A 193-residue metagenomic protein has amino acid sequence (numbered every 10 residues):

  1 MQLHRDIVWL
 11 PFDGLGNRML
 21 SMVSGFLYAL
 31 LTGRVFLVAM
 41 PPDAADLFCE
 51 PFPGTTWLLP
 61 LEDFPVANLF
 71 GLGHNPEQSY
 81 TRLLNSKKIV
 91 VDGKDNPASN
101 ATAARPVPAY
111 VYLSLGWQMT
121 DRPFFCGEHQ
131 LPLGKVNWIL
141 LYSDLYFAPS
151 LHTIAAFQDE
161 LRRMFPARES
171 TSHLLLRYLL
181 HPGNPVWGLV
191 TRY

Functional and structural regions predicted by a protein language model:
M1-Y193: Secretory-pathway glycan-assembly enzymes, especially type II membrane glycosyltransferases that use nucleotide-sugar
